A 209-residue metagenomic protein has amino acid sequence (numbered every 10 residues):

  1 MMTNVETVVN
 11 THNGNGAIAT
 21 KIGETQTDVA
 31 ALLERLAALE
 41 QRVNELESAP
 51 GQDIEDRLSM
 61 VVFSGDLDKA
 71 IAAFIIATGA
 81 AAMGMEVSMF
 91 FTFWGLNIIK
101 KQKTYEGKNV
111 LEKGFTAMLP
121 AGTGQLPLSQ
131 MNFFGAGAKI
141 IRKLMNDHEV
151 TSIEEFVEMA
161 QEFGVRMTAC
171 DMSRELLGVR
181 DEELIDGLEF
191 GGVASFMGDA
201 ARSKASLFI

Functional and structural regions predicted by a protein language model:
G14-E55: Long, leucine- and charge-enriched amphipathic alpha-helices that form heptad-repeat coiled-coil/leucine-zipper-like
M60-I71, L144-H148: Short, glycine-rich nucleotide/cofactor-binding loops
I71-M89: Histidine-anchored nucleotide/phosphate-binding helix
V87-F93, T168-D171: Short internal beta-strands
I99-K108: Glycine-rich loop at the start of a catalytic domain that most often binds anionic cofactors/ligands
G107-M145, E149: A glycine-rich helix N-cap at a beta->alpha junction
E154-F163, T168: A short aromatic-anchored loop/beta-hairpin motif
A169, R174, E182-I185, E189-I209: Glycine-rich, aromatic-bearing surface loops/beta-hairpins
